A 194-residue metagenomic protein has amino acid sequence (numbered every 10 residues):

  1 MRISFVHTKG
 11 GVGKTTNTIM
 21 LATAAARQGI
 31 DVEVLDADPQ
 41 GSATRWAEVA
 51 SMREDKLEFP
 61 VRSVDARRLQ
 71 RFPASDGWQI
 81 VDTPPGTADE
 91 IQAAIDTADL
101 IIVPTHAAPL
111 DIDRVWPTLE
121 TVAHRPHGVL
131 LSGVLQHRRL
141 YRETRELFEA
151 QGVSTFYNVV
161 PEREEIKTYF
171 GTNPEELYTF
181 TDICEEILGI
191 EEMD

Functional and structural regions predicted by a protein language model:
R2-V12, I19-Q92, P161-T172: P-loop/Walker-type NTP enzyme "switch/lid" segment
R45-A50, Y141-Q151: Short, aromatic/basic amphipathic alpha-helical patches
D76, A98-D99, G152: Short, well-ordered alpha-helix to beta-strand connector turns
Q79, I101-I102, H127-G128: Short, well-ordered beta-strand core segments
G86-P109: Inter-motif core of Ras-like GTPase G domains
D96-T97, E120-R125, E149: Short, conserved loop/helix-junction motifs that constitute active-site signature segments in enzyme catalytic cores
I112-G133: Conserved C-terminal guanine-recognition region of P-loop GTPase G domains, centered on the G4
L135, R145-E176, G189-E191: Beta-strand-loop-alpha "switch" segments that mediate conformational coupling across diverse proteins
